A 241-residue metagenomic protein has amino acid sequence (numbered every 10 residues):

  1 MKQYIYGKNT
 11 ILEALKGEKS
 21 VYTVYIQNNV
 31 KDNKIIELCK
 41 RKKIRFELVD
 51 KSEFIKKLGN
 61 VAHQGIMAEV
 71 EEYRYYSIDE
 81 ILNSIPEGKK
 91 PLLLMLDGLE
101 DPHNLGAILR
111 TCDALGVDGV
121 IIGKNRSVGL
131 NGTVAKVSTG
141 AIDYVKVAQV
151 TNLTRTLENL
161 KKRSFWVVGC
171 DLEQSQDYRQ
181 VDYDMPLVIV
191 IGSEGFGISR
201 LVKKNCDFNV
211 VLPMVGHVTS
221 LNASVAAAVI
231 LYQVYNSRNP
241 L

Functional and structural regions predicted by a protein language model:
M1-S84: N-terminal positively charged helical leader segments and presequences
L12, G17-E18, K136-T139, K203-L241: Structured adenosyl-cofactor binding patch, chiefly the S-adenosyl-L-methionine
K16, P86-Q176: RNA substrate-binding interface of SAM-dependent RNA methyltransferases
K31, S127-T133, F196-V202: Short, glycine/polar-rich helix-capping loops at beta-to-alpha or helix-loop-helix junctions that flank or form
K40, L157-K161, Y235: Surface-exposed amphipathic alpha-helices with a cationic face
D50, D97, G123-K124, V145 (+3 more regions): Short beta->alpha connector loops at strand-helix junctions that form conserved, small/polar/Pro-enriched
V168-N222: Active-site/ligand-binding-proximal alpha/beta "capping" segment
